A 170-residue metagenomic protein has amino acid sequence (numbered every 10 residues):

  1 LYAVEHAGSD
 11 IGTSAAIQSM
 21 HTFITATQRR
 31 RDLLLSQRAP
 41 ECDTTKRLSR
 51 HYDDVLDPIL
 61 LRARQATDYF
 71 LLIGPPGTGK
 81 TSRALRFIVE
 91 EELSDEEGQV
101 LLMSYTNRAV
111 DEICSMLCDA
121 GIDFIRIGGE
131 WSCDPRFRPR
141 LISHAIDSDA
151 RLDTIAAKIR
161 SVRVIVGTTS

Functional and structural regions predicted by a protein language model:
L1-Q65, S115, D119, I127 (+1 more regions): Pre-ATPase regulatory/linker segments immediately N-terminal to the P-loop/RecA-like helicase/translocase core
S36-A39, D43-K46, V89, E96-S170: Conserved P-loop NTPase motor core of helicases/translocases
L60, I88-V89: Generic hydrophobic/aromatic pocket-lining and core-packing "Φ" positions
A66-L72, E97-Q99: Pre-Walker A (Motif I) flank of P-loop NTPase domains
I73-G74, M103: Residues at the beta-strand->loop junction immediately N-terminal to the Walker
G77: Walker A (P-loop) phosphate-binding loop of P-loop NTPases
K80-T81: Conserved lysine of the Walker
A84-L85: Post-Walker A alpha-helix
